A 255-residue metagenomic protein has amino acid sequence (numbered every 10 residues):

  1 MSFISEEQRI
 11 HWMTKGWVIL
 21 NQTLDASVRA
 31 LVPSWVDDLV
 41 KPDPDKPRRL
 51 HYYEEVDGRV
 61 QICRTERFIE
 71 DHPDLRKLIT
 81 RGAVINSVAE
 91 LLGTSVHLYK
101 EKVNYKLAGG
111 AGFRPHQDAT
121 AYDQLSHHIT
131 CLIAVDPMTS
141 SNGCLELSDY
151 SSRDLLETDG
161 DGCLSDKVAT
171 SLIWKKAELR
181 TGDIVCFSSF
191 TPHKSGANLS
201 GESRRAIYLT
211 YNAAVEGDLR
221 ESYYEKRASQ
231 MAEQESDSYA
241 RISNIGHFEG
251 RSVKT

Functional and structural regions predicted by a protein language model:
M1-K15, N21-P115, A121-Y122, S238-Y239: Non-heme Fe(II)-dependent double-stranded beta-helix
P33-S34, P42, P47-L50, E54 (+2 more regions): Non-heme Fe(II)/2-oxoglutarate
R59, D123-L125, G201-S203: A generic structural micro-feature
T94, Q117-Q124, V135-C144, Y150: Active-site region of the double-stranded beta-helix
T94-E101, A111-F113, H127-I133, G143 (+1 more regions): Generic beta-strand structural signal
T120, H128, K194-N198: Glycine-rich phosphate/pyrophosphate-binding beta-alpha loops
D123-S140, C186, T210-A214: Short, conserved beta-strand element in jelly-roll/cupin
M138-G196, E216, S229-A232, D237: Double-stranded beta-helix
